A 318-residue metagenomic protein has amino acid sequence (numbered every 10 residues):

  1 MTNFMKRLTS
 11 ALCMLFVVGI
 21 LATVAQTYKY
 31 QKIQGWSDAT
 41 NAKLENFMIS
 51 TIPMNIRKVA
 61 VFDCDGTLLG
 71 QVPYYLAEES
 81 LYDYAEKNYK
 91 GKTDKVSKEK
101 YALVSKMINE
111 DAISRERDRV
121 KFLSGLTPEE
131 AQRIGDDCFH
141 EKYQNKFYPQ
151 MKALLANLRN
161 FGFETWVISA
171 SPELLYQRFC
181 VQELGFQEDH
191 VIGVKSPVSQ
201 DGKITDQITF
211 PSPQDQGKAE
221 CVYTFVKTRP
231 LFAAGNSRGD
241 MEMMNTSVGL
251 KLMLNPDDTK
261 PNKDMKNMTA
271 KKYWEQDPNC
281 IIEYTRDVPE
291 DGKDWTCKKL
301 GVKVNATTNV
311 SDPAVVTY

Functional and structural regions predicted by a protein language model:
T2-L12: Bacterial N-terminal signal peptides that target proteins for export
T2-N3, T67, D111-A112: Bimodal feature
A11-I20: Bacterial N-terminal signal peptides
I20-Q26: Sec/Tat signal peptide C-region and signal peptidase I cleavage site
Q26-E45, I49-V59, E129-W166, A170-Y318: C-terminal cap/substrate-recognition subdomain and adjoining C-terminal extension of metal-dependent phosphatase-like
Q34, A39, K43-F47, T51 (+4 more regions): N-terminal catalytic scaffold of extracellular/periplasmic and nuclease hydrolases that process anionic headgroups
K58-P73, M244: Asp-based phosphoryl-transfer active-site loop
P73-N145, P149, A153: A metal-dependent, Asp-based hydrolase signature
